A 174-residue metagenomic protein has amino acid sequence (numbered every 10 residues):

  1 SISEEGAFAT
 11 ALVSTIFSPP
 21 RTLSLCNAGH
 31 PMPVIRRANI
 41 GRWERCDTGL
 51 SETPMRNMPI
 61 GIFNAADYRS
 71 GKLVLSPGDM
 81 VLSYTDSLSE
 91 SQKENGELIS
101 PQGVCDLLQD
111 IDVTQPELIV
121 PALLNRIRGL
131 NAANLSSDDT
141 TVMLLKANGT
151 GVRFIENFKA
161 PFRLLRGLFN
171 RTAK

Functional and structural regions predicted by a protein language model:
S1, V104, P116-R128: Short, well-structured alpha-helical segments that form the helix of a local strand-helix-strand
S1-G41, Y68, N131-S137: Catalytic core of PPM/PP2C metal-dependent serine/threonine phosphatase domains
S1-I2, P31-G71, L98, Q102 (+3 more regions): PP2C/PPM family metal-dependent serine/threonine protein phosphatase catalytic domain, recognizing the conserved
E4-A7, E44-R45, N95-Q102, L118 (+2 more regions): Catalytic cores and conserved motifs of cyclic dinucleotide signaling enzymes
F8-A11, S51-N95, L118, R128-S136: Acidic loop->beta-strand submotif enriched in PP2C/PPM serine/threonine phosphatases
S14-P19, M143-T150: Conserved beta strand-loop-helix elements of the APE1-like EEP
S76-P77, E97-D112: Divalent-cation-assisted or electrostatically stabilized phosphate/pyrophosphate-binding catalytic cores
K146-K174: Intrinsically disordered or compositionally simple regulatory linkers and C-terminal tails in signal-transduction
